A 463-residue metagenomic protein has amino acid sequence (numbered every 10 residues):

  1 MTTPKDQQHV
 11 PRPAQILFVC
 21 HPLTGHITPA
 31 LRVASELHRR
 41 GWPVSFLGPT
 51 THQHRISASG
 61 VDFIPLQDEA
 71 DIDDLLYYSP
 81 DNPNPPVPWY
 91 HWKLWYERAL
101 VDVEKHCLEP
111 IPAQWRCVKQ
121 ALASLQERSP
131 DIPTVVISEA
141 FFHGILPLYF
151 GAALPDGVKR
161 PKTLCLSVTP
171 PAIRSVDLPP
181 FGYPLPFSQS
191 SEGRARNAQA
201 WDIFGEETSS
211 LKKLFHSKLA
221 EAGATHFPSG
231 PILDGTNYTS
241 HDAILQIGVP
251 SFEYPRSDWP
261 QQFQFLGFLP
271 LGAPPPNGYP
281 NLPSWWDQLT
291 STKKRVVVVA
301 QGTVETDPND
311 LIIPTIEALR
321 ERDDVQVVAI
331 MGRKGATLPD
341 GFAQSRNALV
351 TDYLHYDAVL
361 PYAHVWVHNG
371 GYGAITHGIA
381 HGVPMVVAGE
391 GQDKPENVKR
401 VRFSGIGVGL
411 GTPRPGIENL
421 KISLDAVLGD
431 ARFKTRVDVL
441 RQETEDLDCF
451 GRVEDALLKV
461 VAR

Functional and structural regions predicted by a protein language model:
T2-Q67: N-terminal subdomain of nucleotide-sugar transferases
T2-Q7, E418-R463: C-terminal amphipathic helix plus adjacent low-complexity, charged tail appended to glycosyltransferase catalytic
A34, D352-R400: A donor-sugar binding/catalytic signature common to diverse glycosyltransferases and related nucleotide-sugar
D62-T134, R194-W201, A343-Q344: Phosphate/nucleotide-donor binding subsite
C107-A198, P250-E253: Conserved nucleotide-sugar donor-interacting segment of glycosyltransferase catalytic cores, predominantly GT-B
A222-L266: Long, low-complexity segments enriched in small/aliphatic residues
I247-V365: Donor-nucleotide binding loops and adjacent catalytic segments primarily of GT-B fold Leloir glycosyltransferases
Q392-S423, T435: Change "using UDP/GDP/dTDP sugars" to "using nucleotide sugars
